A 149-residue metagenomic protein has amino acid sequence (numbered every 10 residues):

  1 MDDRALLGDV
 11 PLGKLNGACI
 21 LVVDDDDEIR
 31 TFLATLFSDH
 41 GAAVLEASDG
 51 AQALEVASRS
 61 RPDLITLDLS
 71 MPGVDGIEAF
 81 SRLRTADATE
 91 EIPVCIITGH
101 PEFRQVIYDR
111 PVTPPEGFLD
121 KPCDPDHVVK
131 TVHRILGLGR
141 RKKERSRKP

Functional and structural regions predicted by a protein language model:
M1-C19, D126-P149: Non-catalytic signal-transmission and effector/linker regions of two-component phosphorelay proteins
N16-D27, L33-F37, I65: Conserved acidic segment of CheY-like receiver
D27-L45, P111, I135: Two-component/phosphorelay signaling modules centered on CheY-like receiver
S48-Q52, D75-S81, D124: Acidic catalytic/metal-coordinating carboxylates
S60-T66: Active-site beta3 strand of CheY-like receiver
D68, T98: Active-site residues of response regulator receiver
M71: Receiver (REC) domain active-site loop signature in two-component systems and cognate sites in sensor histidine kinases
E78, P101-D120, D126-H133: Alpha4 helix (beta4-alpha4-beta5 surface) of REC/receiver domains from two-component response regulators
